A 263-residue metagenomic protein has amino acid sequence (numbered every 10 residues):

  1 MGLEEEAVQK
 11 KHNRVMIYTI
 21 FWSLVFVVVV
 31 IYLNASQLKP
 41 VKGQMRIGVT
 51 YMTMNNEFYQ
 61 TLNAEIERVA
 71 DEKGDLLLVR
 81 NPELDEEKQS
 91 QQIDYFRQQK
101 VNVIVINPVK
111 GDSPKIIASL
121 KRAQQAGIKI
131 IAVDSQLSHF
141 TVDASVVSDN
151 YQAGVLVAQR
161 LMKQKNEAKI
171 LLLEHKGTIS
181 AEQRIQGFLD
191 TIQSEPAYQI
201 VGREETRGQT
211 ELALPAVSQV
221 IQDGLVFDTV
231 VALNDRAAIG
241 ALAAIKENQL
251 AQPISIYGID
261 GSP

Functional and structural regions predicted by a protein language model:
M1-H12: N-terminal Lys/Arg-rich, disordered targeting/topogenic segments
I17-L33: Hydrophobic membrane-insertion alpha-helices, especially the h-region of bacterial N-terminal signal peptides
G48, V101-K110, K129-V133, L171-L172 (+3 more regions): Periplasmic-binding protein-like
G48-A64, L78-S90, Y95, K110-G111 (+2 more regions): Extracytoplasmic "Venus flytrap"
I66, L156-Y198, G202-R203: An alpha-beta-alpha
A70-P82, E86, K169-E174, I192-E211: Short beta-strand elements in bilobed, periplasmic/extracellular small-molecule ligand-binding domains
V109-R122, F188, R207-P263: Hydrophobic alpha-helical
S113, I117-Q152, K163, S262-P263: Flexible loop/hinge segments that line or gate small-molecule binding clefts
